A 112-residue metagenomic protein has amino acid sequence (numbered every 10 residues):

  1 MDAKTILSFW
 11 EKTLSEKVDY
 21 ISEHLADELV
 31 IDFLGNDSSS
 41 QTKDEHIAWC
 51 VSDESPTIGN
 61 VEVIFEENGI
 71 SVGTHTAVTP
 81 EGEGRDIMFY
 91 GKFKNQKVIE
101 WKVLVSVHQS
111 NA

Functional and structural regions predicted by a protein language model:
M1-A3: Generic helix N-cap/helix-start motif at coil->alpha-helix transitions
T5, E16-V30, L34: Short, well-ordered alpha-helical segments enriched in acidic and aromatic residues
L7-E11: Amphipathic alpha-helical repeat scaffolds
T13-S15, C50: Hydrophobic residues in alpha-helical segments
V30-S39, L104: A short gly/proline-enriched turn/hairpin at secondary-structure junctions
D44-A112: A beta-strand edge to alpha-helix "cap/lid" segment located at domain peripheries
